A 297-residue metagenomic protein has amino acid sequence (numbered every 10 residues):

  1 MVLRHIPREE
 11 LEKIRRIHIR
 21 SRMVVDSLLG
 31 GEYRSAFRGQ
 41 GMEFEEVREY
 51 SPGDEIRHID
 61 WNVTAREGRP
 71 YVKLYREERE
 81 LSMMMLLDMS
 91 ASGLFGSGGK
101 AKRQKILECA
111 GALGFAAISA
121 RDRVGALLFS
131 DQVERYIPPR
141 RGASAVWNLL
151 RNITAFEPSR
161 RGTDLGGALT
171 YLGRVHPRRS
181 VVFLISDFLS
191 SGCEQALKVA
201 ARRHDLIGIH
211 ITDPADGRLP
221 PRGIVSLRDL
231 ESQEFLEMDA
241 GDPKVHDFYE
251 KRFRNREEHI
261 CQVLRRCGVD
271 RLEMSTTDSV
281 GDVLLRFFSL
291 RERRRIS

Functional and structural regions predicted by a protein language model:
M1-A36, E46, E55, R174-R178 (+1 more regions): Von Willebrand factor type A / integrin I
M1-R140, Y171, V181, S190-S191 (+3 more regions): An amphipathic, basic-hydrophobic helix/alpha-beta surface used to engage anionic, phosphate-rich ligands or surfaces
R57, R79, A145, R161-D164 (+3 more regions): Helical mechanochemical/support elements of P-loop NTPase systems and associated helical scaffolds
N62, P158-G162, L184-S186: Short, flexible loop segments at the rims of nucleotide/cofactor-binding pockets, characterized by
M84, L127, F183, I207-I209 (+1 more regions): Hydrophobic/aromatic beta-strand patches that form the interior of the parallel beta-sheet core in alpha/beta enzyme
Q104, S159-G166, K251-R254: Conserved phosphate-coordination/catalytic loops
E134-P138, W147, N152-I153, L236: Mobile active-site "lid"/loop adjacent to the S-adenosyl-L-methionine
A145-S180, G192, I211-P214: Von Willebrand factor
